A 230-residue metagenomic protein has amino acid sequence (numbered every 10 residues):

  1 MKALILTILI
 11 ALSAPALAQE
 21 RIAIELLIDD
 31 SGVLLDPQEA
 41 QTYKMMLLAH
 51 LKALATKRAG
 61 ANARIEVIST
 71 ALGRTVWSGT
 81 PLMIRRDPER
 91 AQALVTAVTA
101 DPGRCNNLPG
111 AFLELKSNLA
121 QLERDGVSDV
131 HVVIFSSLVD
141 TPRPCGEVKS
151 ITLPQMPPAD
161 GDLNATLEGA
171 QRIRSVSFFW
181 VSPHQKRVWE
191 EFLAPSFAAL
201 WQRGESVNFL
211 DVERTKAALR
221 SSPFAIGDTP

Functional and structural regions predicted by a protein language model:
L6-I10: Hydrophobic helical h-region of N-terminal Sec-dependent signal peptides in bacterial secretory/periplasmic proteins
S13-P15: N-terminal signal peptide c-region/cleavage motif recognized by signal peptidases
Q19-G79, V130-F135: Von Willebrand factor
Q19-I28, W180-P230: P/S/T/G-enriched low-complexity
D30-Q41, L94-N106, W180-V188: Second-shell loop/turn segments in exported
E66-V98: Short beta-strand-loop
P88-D129: Von Willebrand factor
V139-P195: VWA/integrin I-like adhesion module and closely mimicked acidic/polar interface patches used
